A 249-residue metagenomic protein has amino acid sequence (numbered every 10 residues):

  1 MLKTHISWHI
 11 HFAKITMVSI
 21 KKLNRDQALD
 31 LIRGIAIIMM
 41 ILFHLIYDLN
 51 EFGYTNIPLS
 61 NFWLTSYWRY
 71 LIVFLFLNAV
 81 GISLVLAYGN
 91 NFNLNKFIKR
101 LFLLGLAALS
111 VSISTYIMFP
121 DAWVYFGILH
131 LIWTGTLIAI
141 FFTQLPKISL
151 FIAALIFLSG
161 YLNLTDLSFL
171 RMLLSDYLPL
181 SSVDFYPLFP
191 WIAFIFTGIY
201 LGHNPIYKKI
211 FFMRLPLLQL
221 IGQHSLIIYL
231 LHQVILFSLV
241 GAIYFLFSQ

Functional and structural regions predicted by a protein language model:
M1-S7: Extreme N-terminal basic, low-complexity initiation segments that serve as generic localization/processing leaders
S7-Q249: Alpha-helical transmembrane segments and their immediate juxtamembrane cytosolic regions
